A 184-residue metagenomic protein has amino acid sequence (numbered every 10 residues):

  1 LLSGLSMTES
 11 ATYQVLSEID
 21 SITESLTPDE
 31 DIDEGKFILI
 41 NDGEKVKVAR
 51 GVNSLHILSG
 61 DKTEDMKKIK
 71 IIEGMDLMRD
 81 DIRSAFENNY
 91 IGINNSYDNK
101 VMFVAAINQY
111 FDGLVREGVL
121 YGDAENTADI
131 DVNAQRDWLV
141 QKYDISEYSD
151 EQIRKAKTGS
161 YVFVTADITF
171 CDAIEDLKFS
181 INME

Functional and structural regions predicted by a protein language model:
L1-S17: A glycine-rich, acidic short-motif signal
M7-T12, D29-E184: Structured, hydrophobic secondary-structure cores that serve as assembly/anchoring elements
L16, D20-D33: Basic/polar, acidic-poor N-terminal "presequence/leader" segments that form or can form short amphipathic helices
